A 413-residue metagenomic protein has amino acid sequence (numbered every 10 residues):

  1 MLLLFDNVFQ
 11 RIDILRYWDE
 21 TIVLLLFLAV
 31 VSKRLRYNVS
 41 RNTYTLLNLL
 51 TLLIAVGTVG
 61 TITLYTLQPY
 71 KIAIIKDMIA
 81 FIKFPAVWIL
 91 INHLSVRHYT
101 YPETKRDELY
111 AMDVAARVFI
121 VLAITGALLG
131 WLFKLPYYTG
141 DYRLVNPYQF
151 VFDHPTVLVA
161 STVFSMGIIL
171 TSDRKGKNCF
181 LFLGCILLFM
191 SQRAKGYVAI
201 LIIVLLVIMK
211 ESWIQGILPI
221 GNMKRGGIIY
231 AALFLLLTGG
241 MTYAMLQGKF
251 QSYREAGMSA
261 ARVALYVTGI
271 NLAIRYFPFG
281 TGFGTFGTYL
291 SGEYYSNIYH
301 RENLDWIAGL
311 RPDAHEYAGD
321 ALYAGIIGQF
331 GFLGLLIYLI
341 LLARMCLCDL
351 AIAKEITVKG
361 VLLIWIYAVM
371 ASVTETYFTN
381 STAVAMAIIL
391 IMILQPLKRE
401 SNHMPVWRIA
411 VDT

Functional and structural regions predicted by a protein language model:
M1-R11, I22-I82, T238, A368: N-terminal hydrophobic segments of proteins, predominantly signal-anchor/transmembrane helices of inner/organellar
R16-D19, I217-M223, Y230-Y276, G284-Y294: Flexible juxtamembrane loops connecting transmembrane helices in multi-pass membrane enzymes that build or modify
F27-R36, G60-G126, M370: Transmembrane alpha-helical segments and their membrane-water interfaces
T63-Q68, T104-D107, V121-P155, Y294-D305: Membrane-interfacial helix-loop-helix modules of multi-pass inner-membrane proteins that assemble, modify, or transport
L109-Y137, F152-W213: Alpha-helical transmembrane segments of multi-pass inner-membrane proteins
R174, R225, I326-V369, R408: Hydrophobic transmembrane alpha-helices and their immediate junctions
S252-V267, G282-F330: Long extracytoplasmic/lumenal interhelical loops at the membrane interface of multi-pass membrane proteins
G360-T413: Transmembrane alpha-helices of multi-pass inner-membrane enzymes
